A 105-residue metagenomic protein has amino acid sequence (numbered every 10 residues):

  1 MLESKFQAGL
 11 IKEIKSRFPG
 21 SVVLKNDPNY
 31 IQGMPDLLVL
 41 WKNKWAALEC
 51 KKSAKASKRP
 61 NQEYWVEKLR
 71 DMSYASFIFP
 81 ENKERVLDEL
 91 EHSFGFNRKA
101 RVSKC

Functional and structural regions predicted by a protein language model:
M1-C105: Catalytic phosphate/metal-binding cores of nucleic-acid and nucleotide-processing enzymes, i.e., regions that mediate
